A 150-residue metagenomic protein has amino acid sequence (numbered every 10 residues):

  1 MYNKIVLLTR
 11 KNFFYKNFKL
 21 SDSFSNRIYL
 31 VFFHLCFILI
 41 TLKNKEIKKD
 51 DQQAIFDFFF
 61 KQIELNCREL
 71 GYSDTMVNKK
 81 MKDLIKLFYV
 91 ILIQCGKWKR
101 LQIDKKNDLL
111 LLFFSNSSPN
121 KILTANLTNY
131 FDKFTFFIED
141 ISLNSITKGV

Functional and structural regions predicted by a protein language model:
M1-L30, L39-V150: Surface/interface-facing alpha-helical segments and adjacent flexible terminal/loop regions used for partner/assembly
